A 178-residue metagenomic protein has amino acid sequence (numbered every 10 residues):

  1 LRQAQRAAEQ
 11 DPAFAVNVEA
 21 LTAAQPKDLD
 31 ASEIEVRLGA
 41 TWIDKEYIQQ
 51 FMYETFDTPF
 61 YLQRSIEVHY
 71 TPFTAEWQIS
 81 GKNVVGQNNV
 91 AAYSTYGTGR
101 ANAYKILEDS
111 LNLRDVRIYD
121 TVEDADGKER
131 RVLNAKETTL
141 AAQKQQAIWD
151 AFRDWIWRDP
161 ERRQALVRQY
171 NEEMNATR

Functional and structural regions predicted by a protein language model:
L1-Q169, M174: Charged, low-complexity intrinsically disordered regions
T177-R178: Short, intrinsically disordered, charge-balanced linker/junction segments flanking boundaries in proteins
